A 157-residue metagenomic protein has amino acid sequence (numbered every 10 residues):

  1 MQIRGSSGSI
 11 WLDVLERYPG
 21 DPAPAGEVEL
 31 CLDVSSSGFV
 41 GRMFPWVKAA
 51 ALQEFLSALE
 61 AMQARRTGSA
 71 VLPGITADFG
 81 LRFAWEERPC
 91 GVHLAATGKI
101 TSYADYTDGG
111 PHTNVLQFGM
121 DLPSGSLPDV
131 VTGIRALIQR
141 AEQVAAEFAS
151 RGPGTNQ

Functional and structural regions predicted by a protein language model:
I3-P22, R42, D108: N-terminal intrinsically disordered, cationic/polar leader segments that include organellar targeting peptides
S7, G38-V40, T76-D78: Glycine-centered tight beta-turn/hairpin loop motif at sheet-sheet or coil-to-beta transitions
W11, E29-D33, F44, G80-R82 (+3 more regions): Beta-strand secondary-structure signal
E16, A64-P89, A141-T155: DNA polymerase processivity clamps
P22-E29, D78-H112: Intrinsic, low-complexity N-terminal interaction/targeting segments
C31-A70: Short, well-structured hydrophobic secondary-structure segments
V34-G38, A49-A51, E87, G98-S102 (+1 more regions): Beta-strand elements of well-folded, non-transmembrane domains
S102-Q157: Mixed-charge, glycine-accented linear interaction segment located at domain edges/termini
